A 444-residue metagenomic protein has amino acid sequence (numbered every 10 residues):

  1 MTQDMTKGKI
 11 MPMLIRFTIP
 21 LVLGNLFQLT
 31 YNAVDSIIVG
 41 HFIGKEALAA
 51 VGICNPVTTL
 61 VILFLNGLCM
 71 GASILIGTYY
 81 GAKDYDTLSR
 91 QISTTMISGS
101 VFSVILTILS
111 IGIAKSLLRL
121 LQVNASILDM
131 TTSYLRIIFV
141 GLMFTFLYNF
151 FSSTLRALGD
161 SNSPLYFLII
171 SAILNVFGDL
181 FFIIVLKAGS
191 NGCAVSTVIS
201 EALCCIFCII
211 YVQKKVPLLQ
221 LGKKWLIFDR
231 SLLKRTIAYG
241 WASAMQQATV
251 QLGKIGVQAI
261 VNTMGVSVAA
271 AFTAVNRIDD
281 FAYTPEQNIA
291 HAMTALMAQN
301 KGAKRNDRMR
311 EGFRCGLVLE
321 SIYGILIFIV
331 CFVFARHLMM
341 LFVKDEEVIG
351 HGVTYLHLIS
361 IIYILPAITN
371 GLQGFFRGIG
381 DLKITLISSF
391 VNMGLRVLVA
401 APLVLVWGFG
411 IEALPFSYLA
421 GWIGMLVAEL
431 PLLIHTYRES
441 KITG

Functional and structural regions predicted by a protein language model:
M1-T18, I76-G141, V185-W241, M297-I362 (+1 more regions): Short alpha-helical transmembrane segments in multi-pass integral membrane proteins
M5-I43, P56-G71, L75, S100-T107 (+6 more regions): N-terminal transmembrane alpha-helices
R16-D35, I137, Y148, S171 (+5 more regions): Transmembrane helical elements of multi-pass membrane transporters/channels
Q28, N32-V39, I62-C69, S73 (+17 more regions): Alpha-helical transmembrane segments and their lipid-water interface positions in multi-pass membrane proteins
T30-A49, L118-A125, F181-A188, A248-R277 (+4 more regions): Helix-terminus/linker motif at the lipid-water interface of multi-pass membrane proteins
V39-T59, S126-M130, S190-N191, L232-Y239 (+5 more regions): Interfacial/gating helices of multi-pass transporter permease domains
L48-I108, T145-P164, A271-A335, P366-G380 (+1 more regions): Small-residue-rich hydrophobic transmembrane alpha-helices
C69, I137-R156, P164-A172, C193-C208 (+4 more regions): Short runs within selected transmembrane alpha-helices of multi-pass transporters and secretion channels
